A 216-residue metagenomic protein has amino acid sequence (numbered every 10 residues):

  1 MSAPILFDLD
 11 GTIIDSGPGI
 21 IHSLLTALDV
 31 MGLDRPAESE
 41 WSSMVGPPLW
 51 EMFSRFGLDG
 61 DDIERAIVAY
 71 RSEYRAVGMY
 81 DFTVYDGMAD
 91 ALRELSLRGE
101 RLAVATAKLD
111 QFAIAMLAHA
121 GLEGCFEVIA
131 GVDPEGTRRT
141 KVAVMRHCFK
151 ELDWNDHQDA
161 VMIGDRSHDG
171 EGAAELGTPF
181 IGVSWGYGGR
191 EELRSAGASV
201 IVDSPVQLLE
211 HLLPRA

Functional and structural regions predicted by a protein language model:
S2-I5, A160, S199: The start of beta-strands in P-loop NTPase/AAA+ ATPase cores
S2-S96, Q111: N-terminal helical cap/lid subdomain that shapes the substrate entry/recognition surface in HAD-like hydrolases
S23, M52, G87, F112-A115 (+3 more regions): Phosphate- and divalent-cation-binding pockets in alpha/beta enzyme and binding domains that engage nucleotide-derived
D29-M31, R35, E51-G60, D81 (+4 more regions): Substrate-recognition/cap helix-loop segment adjacent to the acidic, metal-dependent catalytic center of Asp-based
G121-I129, E192-L212: Structural recognition of alpha->loop->beta junctions
T137-K141, E191-L193, H211-R215: Short, charged, surface-exposed secondary-structure boundary motifs
M162-V202: Acidic, Mg2+-coordinating phosphoryl-transfer loop and its flanking beta/alpha structural elements, shared across
